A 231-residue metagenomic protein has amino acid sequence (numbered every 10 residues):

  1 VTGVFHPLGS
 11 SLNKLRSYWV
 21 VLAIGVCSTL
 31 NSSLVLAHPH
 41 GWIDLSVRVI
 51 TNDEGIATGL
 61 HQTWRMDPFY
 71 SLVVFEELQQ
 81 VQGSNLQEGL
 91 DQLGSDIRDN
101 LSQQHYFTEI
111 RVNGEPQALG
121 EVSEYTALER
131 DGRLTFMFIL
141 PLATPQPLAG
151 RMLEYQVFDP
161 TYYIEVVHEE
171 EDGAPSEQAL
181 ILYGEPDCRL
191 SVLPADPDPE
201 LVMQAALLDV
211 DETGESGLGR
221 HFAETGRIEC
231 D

Functional and structural regions predicted by a protein language model:
V1-L15: N-terminal secretory signal peptides that target proteins for export/translocation
W19-V26: Sec-dependent N-terminal signal peptides
V35-A37: Boundary at the C-terminal end of the N-terminal hydrophobic targeting segment
P39-L72: Early extracytoplasmic/domain-onset interaction patches
F69-L148: Structured domain cores in non-transmembrane regions
N113-D231: Mature, soluble, non-transmembrane domains
